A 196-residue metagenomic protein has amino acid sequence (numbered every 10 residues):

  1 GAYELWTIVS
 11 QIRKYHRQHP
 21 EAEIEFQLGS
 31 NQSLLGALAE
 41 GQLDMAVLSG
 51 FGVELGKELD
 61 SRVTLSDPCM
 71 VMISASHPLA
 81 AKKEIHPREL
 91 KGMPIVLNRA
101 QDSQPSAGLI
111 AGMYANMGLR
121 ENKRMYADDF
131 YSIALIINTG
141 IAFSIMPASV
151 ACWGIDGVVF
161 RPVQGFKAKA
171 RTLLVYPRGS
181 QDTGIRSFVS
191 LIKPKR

Functional and structural regions predicted by a protein language model:
G1-G36, P147, R186: N-terminal winged-helix
E4, S10-K14, N31-C69, I73 (+3 more regions): Short beta-strand-centered segments that line the small-molecule binding cleft or hinge of alpha/beta clamshell
T7, M93-M117, D182-S187: Secondary-structure junction motif
T7, V159-R196: A late-sequence structural motif
Q11-P20, Q42, S106-R120: Ligand-binding cleft/hinge of the Venus flytrap
A22-S30, L119-D129: Short beta-strand-to-loop elements that line the ligand-binding cleft of bilobed periplasmic-binding protein-like
G50-F51, A75, A148-V150, R178: Short secondary-structure boundary segments
E58-C69, I73-I95, T183-R186: Flexible hinge/capping segments at coil-to-helix
